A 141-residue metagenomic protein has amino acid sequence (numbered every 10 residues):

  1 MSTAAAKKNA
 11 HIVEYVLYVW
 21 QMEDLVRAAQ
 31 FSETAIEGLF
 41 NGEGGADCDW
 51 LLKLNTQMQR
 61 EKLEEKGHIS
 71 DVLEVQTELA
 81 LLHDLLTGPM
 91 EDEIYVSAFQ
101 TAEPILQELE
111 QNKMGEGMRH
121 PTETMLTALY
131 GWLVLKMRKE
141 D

Functional and structural regions predicted by a protein language model:
M1-A6, M58, T101-K113: Short amphipathic alpha-helical segments and their helix-coil junctions
S2-E65: N-terminal interaction modules that seed assembly of large macromolecular complexes
K8-I12, V19, G44, I69-V72 (+2 more regions): Amphipathic, non-membrane alpha-helical segments in soluble helical-bundle scaffolds
E14, Q21, A28, D49 (+5 more regions): Charged, amphipathic alpha-helical oligomerization/scaffolding segments
L25, L39, Q57, E78 (+3 more regions): Residues that form generic nucleotide/phosphate-binding pockets
A29, E61, L86-E93, L109-E116 (+2 more regions): Secondary-structure edge/capping motif, primarily at the C-terminal ends of alpha-helices and the immediately following
L63, G67-P104: Active-site-proximal alpha-helical scaffolds that flank and shape metal-associated catalytic sites
E103-D141: Glycine-rich, aromatic-bearing surface loops/beta-hairpins
